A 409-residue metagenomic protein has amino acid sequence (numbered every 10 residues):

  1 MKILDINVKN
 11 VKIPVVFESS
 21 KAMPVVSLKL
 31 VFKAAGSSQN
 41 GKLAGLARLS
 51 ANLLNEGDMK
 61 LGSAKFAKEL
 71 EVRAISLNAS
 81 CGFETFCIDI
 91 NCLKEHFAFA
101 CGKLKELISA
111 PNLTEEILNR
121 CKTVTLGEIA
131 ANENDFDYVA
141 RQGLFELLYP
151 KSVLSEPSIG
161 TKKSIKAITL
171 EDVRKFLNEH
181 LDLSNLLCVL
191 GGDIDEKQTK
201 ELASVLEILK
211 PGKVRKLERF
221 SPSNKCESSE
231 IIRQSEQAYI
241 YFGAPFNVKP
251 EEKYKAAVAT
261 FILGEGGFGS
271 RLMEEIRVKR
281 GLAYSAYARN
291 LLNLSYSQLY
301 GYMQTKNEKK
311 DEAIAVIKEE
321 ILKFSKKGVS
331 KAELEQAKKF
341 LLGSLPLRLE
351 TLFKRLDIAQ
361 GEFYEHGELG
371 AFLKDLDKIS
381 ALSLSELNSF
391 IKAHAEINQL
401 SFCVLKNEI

Functional and structural regions predicted by a protein language model:
M1-V8: Short, Gly/Pro- and small/polar-rich lid/capping loops
K2, V26, A238-F242, S297-L299 (+1 more regions): Short beta-strand micro-motifs in enzyme catalytic cores
N10-K12: Glycine-centered positions within short beta-strands or beta-hairpins
V16-G36, L43-A44, N185, K213-S270: His/Glu-based metal-binding/catalytic segments typifying zinc-dependent metallopeptidases
K29-N91, G267-L282, N293: M16/MPP (pitrilysin/insulinase) zinc-metallopeptidase core fold and M16-derived inactive scaffolds
L43-L46, A100, K255, A313: Hydrophobic (often cysteine-bearing) scaffold residues that line and stabilize catalytic clefts of nucleotide/cofactor
K65-V214, F246, K279-I409: Charge-rich, well-structured scaffold segments of protease-associated domains
